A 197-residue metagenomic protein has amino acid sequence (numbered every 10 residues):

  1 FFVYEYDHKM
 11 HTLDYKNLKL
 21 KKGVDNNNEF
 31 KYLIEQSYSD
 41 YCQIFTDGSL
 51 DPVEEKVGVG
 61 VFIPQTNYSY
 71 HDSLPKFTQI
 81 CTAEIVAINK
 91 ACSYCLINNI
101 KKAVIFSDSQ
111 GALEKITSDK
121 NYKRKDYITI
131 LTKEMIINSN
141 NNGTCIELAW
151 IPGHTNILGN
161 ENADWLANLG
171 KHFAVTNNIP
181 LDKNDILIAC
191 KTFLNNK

Functional and structural regions predicted by a protein language model:
F1-K197: RNase H-like, metal-dependent ribonuclease domains
